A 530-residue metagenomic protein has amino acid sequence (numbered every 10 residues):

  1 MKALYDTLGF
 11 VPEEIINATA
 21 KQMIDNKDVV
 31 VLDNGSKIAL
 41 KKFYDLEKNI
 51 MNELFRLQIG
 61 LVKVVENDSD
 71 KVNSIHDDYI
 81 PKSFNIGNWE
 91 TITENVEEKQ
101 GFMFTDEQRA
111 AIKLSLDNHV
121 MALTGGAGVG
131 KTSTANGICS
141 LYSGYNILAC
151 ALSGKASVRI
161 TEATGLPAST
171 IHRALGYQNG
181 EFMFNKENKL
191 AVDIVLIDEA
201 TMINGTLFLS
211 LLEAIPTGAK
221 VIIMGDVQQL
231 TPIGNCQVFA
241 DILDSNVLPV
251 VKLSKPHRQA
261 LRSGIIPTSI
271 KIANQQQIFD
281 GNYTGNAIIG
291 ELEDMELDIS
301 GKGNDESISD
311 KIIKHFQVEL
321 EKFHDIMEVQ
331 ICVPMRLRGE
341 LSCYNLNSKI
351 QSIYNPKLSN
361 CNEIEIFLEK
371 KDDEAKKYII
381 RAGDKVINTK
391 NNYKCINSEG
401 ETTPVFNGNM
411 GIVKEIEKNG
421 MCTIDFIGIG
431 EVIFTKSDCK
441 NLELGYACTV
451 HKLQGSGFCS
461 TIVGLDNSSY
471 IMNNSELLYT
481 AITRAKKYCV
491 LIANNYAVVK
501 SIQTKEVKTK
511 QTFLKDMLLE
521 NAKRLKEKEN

Functional and structural regions predicted by a protein language model:
Y5-V72, K82-F84: Interdomain "pre-motor" coupling segment immediately N-terminal to P-loop NTPase/helicase cores
S74, D78-T91, N95, A111-L114 (+3 more regions): Conserved helicase motor core of P-loop NTPases
K99, R109-N286: ASCE P-loop NTPase helicase motor core
T170, A375, D384-K394, N441-S468: Conserved helicase core region in the C-terminal RecA-like lobe
D226, F406-N409, C448-C459, A481-T483: SF2 helicase motor core recognition
C422-I427: SH3/SH3-like beta-barrel fold
S460, N467-N530: Helicase C-terminal subdomain and adjacent C-terminal extension
